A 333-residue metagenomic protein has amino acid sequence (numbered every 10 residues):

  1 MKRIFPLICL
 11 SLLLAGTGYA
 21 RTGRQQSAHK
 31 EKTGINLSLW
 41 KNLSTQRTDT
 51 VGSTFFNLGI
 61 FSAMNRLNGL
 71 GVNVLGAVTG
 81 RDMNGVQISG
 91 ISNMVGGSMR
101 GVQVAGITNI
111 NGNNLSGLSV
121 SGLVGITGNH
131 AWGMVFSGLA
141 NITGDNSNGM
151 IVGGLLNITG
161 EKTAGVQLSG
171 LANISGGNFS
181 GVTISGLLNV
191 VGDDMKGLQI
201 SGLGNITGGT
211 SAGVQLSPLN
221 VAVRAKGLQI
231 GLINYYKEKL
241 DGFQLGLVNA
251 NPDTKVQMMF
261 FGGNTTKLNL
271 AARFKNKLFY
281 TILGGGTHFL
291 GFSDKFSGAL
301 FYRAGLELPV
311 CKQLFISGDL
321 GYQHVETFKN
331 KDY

Functional and structural regions predicted by a protein language model:
M1-I4: Positively charged n-region of N-terminal signal peptides that target proteins for export
L7-A15: Bacterial N-terminal signal peptides
T17-D49, F55: Sec-dependent signal peptide cleavage junction
E31-T33, G52-T54, N68, D82-N84 (+12 more regions): Outer-envelope beta-barrel architecture signal
G52-T54, T210-A212, R224, G262-L268 (+3 more regions): Residues that define the transmembrane beta-barrel architecture of outer-membrane proteins
L58-I60, P218, L232, L247 (+4 more regions): Residues on the lipid-exposed face of transmembrane beta-strands in outer-membrane beta-barrel proteins
S62, G76-V78, S92-M94, T108-I110 (+12 more regions): Transmembrane beta-strands of outer-membrane beta-barrel pores
A225, L232-Y236, L240-T266, G284-K295 (+1 more regions): Outer-membrane beta-barrel translocator/channel fold
